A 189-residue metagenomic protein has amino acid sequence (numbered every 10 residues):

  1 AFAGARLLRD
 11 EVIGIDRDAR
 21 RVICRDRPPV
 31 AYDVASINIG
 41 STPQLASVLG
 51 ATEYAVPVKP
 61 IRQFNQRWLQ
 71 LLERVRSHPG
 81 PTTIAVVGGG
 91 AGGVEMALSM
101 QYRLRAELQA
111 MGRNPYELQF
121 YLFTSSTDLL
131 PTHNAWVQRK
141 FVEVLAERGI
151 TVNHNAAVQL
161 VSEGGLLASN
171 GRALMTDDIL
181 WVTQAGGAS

Functional and structural regions predicted by a protein language model:
F2-A85, L180: FAD-binding core/adjacent interface of flavoenzyme oxidoreductases
D10, G14, Y102-S189: A Rossmann-like FAD-binding core segment of flavoenzymes
G40-P43, A97, A185-G187: Short glycine-rich anion-binding loops that position phosphate/pyrophosphate groups of nucleotides and phosphorylated
T42, G92, D128: Conserved Rossmann-like nucleotide-cofactor binding loop
S47-G50, L98-S99, A135: Short amphipathic alpha-helical segments
Q63, G92, A157: Residue-level recognition of oxygen-bearing side chains
R67-E117: Rossmann-like NAD(P)H-binding beta-loop-alpha module
